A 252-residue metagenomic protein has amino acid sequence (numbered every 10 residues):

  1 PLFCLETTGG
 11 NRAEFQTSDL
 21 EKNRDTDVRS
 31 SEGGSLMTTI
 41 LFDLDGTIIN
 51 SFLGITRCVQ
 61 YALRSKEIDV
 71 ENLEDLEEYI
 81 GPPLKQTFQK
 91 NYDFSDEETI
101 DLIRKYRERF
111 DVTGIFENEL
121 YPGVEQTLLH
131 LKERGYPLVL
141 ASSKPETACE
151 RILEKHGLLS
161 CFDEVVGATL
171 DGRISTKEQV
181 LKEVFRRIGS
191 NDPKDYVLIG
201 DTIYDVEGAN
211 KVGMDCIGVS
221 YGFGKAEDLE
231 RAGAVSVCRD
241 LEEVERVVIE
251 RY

Functional and structural regions predicted by a protein language model:
K22-L36: Short, Lys/Arg-enriched N-terminal segments with co-localized hydrophobic residues within the first ~10-30 amino acids
L36-E78: Active-site neighborhood of HAD-like aspartate-dependent phosphohydrolases
V59, T127-L153: Substrate-recognition element of Asp-dependent hydrolases with the DxDx(T/V) motif
Q89-E125, R134: Metal-dependent phosphoesterase signature
L159-I174: A short, structured active-site edge motif that brings together acidic residues
K177-V206: Conserved Lys-Pro-Asp/Glu-containing loop-to-beta segment of HAD-superfamily phosphomonoesterases, centered on
L198-S236: Acidic, Mg2+-coordinating phosphoryl-transfer loop and its flanking beta/alpha structural elements, shared across
